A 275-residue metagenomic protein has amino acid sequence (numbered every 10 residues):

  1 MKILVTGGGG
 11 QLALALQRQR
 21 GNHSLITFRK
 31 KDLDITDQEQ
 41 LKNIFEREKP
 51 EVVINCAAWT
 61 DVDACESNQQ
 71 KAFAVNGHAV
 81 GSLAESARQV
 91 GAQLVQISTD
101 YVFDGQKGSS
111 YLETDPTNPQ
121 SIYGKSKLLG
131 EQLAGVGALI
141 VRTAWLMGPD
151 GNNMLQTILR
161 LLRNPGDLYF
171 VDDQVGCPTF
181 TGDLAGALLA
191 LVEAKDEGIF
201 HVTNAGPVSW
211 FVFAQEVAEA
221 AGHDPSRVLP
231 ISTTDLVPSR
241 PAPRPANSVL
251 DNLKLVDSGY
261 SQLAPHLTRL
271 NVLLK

Functional and structural regions predicted by a protein language model:
K2-Q19: N-terminal Rossmann NAD(P)H-binding glycine-rich loop of SDR-like oxidoreductase domains
G21-N43: Adenosine-cofactor binding site in Rossmann-like domains, unifying the SAM/SAH pocket of S-adenosylmethionine-dependent
Q38-V75: NAD(P)H-binding glycine-rich loop region in Rossmannoid oxidoreductase-like domains and their noncatalytic homologs
S67-V95: NAD(P)-cofactor binding segment of oxidoreductase domains
A74, A79-S82, V102-V141, W145-L146: Catalytic helix-loop patch of NAD(P)-dependent Rossmann-fold dehydrogenases
Q132, V136-G176, T181-D183: NAD(P)-dependent short-chain dehydrogenase/reductase
A187, A194-R240: Mid/C-terminal beta-alpha module of Rossmann-like enzyme folds, strongest in SDR-family dehydrogenases/epimerases
P245-K275: C-terminal amphipathic/interface module of NAD(P)-dependent oxidoreductases and related NAD-binding regulators
